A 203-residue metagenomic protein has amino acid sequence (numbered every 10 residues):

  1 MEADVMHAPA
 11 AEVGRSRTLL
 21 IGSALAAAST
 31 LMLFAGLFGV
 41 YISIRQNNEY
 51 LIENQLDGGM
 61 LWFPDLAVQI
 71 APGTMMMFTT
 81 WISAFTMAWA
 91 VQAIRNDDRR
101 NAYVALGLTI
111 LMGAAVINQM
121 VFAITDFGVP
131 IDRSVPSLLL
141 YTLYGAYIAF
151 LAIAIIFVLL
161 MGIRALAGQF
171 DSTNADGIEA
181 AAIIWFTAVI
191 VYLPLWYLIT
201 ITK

Functional and structural regions predicted by a protein language model:
M1-K203: ...captures the hydrophobic TM-helix bundle architecture rather than a specific catalytic motif, and can also fire on
